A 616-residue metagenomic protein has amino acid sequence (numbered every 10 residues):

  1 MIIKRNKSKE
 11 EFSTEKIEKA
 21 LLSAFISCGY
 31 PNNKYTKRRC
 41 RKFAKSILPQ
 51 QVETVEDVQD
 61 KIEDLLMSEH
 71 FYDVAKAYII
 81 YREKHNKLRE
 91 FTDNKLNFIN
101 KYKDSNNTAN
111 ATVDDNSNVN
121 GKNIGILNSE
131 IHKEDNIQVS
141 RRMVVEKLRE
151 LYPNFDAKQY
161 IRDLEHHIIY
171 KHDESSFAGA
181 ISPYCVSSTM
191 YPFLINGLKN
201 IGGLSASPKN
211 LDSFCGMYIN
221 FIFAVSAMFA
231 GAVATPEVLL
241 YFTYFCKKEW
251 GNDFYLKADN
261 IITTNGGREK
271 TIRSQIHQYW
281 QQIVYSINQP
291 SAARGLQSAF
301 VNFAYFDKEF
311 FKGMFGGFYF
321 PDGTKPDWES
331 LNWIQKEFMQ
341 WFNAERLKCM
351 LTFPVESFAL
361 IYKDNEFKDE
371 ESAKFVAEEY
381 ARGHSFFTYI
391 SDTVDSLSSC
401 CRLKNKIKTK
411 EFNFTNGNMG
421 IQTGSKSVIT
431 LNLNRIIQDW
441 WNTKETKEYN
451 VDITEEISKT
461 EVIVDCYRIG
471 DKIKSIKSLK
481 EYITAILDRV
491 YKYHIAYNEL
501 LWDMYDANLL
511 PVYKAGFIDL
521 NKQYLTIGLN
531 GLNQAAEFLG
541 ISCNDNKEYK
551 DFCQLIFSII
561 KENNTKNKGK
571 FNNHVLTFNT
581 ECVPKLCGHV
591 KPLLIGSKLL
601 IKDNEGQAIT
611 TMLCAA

Functional and structural regions predicted by a protein language model:
M1-Y102, D519: Charged, amphipathic alpha-helical regulatory modules used for macromolecular assembly or allosteric control
S13, I17, A234, L525-L532: Catalytic-loop motifs flanking and including active-site residues across diverse enzymes
K42-Q50, R435-W440, F538: Solvent-exposed, amphipathic alpha-helical segments
L88, K95-N521, S542, N546-A616: Conserved catalytic cores of very large enzyme subunits
K514-A535: Core structural elements
Q534-S542: Well-ordered alpha-helical scaffold segments within catalytic/enzyme domains
